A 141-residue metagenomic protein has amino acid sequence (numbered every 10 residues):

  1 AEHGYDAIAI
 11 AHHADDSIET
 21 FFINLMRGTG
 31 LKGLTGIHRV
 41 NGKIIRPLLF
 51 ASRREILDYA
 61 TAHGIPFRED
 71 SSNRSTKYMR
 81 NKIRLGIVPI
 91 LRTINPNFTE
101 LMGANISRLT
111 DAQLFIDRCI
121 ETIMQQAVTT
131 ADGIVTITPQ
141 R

Functional and structural regions predicted by a protein language model:
A1-D6: Glycine-rich phosphate-binding loop signature in dinucleotide/nucleotide-binding domains
A7-A11, D16-N105, L109, T136-Q140: Catalytic subdomain that performs nucleotidyl-dependent activation
Q113-R141: Acidic catalytic cores of enzymes that act on phosphate-bearing nucleotides/polynucleotides
